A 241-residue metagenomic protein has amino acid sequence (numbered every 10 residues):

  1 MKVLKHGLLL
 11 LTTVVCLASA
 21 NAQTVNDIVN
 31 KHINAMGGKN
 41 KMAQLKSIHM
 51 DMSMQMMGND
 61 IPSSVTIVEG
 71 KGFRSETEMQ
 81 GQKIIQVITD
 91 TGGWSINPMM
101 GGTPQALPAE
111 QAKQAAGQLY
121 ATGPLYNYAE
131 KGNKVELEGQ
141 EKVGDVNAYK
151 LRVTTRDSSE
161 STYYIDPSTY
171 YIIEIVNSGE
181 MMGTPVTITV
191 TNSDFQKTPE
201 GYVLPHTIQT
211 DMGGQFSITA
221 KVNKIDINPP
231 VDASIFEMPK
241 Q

Functional and structural regions predicted by a protein language model:
M1-V25: Bacterial Sec-dependent N-terminal signal peptides
N21-N34, K41, S95-S159, G179-V186 (+2 more regions): Flexible, processing/modification-adjacent segments and terminal tails in exported/periplasmic/extracellular proteins
N26-G101, E136-L137: N-terminal mature ectodomain segment of secretory-pathway/periplasmic proteins
L45-S47, G70, E130-G132, V146-A148 (+1 more regions): Extracytoplasmic
H49-S53, E76, W94, Q140 (+3 more regions): Residue-level detector of beta-strand face positions
M56, M79, V143-G144, P199: Structural motif
P62-V68, I85-D90, P104-A112, I165 (+2 more regions): Short amphipathic beta-strand/extended segments with alternating polar/hydrophobic composition
N147-E237: Gly/Pro-enriched, hydrophobic low-complexity segments that function as extracytoplasmic propeptides/linkers
